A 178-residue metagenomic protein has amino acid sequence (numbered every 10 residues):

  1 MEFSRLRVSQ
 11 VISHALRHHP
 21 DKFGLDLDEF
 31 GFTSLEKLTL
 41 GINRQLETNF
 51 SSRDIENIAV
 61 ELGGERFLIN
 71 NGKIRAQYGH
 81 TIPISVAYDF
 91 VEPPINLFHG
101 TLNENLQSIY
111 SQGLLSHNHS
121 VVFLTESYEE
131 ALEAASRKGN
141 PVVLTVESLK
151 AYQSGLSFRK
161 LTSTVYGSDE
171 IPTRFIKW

Functional and structural regions predicted by a protein language model:
M1-V122, E126-W178: Conserved NAD+-utilizing ADP-ribose enzyme module
